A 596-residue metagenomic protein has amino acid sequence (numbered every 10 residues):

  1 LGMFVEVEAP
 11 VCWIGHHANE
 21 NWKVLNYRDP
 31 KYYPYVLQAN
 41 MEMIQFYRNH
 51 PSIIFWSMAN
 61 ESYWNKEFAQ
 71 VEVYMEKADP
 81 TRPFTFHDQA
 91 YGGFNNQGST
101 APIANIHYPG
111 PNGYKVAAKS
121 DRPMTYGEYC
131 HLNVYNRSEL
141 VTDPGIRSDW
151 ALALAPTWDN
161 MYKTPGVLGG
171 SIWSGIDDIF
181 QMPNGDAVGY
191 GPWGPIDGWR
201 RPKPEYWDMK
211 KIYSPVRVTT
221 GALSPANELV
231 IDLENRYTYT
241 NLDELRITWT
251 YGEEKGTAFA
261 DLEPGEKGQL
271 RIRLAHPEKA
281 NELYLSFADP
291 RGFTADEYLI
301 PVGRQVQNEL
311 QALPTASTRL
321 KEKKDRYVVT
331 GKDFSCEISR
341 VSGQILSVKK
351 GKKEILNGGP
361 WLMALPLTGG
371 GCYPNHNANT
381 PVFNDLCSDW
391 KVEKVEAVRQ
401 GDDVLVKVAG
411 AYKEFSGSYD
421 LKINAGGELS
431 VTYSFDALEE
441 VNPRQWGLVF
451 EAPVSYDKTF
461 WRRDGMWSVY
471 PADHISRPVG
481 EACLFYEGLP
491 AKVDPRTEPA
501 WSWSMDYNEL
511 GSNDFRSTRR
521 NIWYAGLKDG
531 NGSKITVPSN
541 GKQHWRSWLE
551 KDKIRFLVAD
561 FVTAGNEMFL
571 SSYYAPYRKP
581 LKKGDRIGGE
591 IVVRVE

Functional and structural regions predicted by a protein language model:
L1-W199: Substrate-binding/catalytic cleft of secreted carbohydrate-active enzymes, primarily glycoside hydrolases
I54-W56, K115-K267, L527, G532-V558: Substrate-binding clefts and catalytic carboxylate motifs of secreted carbohydrate-active enzymes
E228, E244-T248, E282, I345 (+1 more regions): Exposed beta-strand and adjacent loop surfaces of beta-rich binding modules that mediate intermolecular recognition
L233-Y237, Y251, L274, F287 (+3 more regions): Hydrophobic beta-strand positions in extracellular immunoglobulin-like domains
T250-K255, P290, K350-K353: Change "in extracellular beta-sheet-rich domains … of secreted and cell-surface proteins" to "in beta-sheet-rich domains
K267-A275: Exposed aromatic-hydrophobic patches
H276-Q311: Terminal connector regions
N308-E596: Beta-strand/loop-rich accessory regions of lumenal/periplasmic or secreted enzymes, predominantly carbohydrate-active
